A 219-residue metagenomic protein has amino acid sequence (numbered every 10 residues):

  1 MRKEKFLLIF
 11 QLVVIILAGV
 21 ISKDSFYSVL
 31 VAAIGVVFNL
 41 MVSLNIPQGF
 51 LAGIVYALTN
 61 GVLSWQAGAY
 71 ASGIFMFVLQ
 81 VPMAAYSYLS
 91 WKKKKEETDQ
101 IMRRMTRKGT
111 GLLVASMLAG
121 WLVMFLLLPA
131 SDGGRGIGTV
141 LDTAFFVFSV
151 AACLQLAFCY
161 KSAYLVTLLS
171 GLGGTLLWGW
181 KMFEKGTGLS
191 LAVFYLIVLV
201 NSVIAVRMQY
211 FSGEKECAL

Functional and structural regions predicted by a protein language model:
M1-E4, A18-F26, L40-Q48, D132-V140 (+1 more regions): Short, amphipathic, aromatic/basic-enriched membrane-interface segments that mark the entry/exit of transmembrane
M1-F10, T106-L112: N-terminal membrane topogenic signal
D24-A32, P47-A52, A71-F75, G138-L141 (+2 more regions): Short, aromatic-rich membrane-interface segments at the entry and exit of alpha-helical transmembrane domains
S43-S90: Hydrophobic/aromatic-rich structural module bridging two neighboring secondary-structure elements via a short loop
T59-A67, K108-L118, S170-K181: Small-residue-rich segments of transmembrane alpha-helices in multi-pass membrane proteins, especially helix faces
N60, F75-W91, R104-P129, F145-F148 (+1 more regions): Alpha-helical transmembrane segments of multi-pass integral membrane proteins
V62-G73, L128-I137, W180-S190: Helix-coil boundary and interhelical linker segments in multi-pass alpha-helical membrane proteins
L154-L219: C-terminal transmembrane-bundle signature of multipass membrane proteins, characterized by strong activation on
